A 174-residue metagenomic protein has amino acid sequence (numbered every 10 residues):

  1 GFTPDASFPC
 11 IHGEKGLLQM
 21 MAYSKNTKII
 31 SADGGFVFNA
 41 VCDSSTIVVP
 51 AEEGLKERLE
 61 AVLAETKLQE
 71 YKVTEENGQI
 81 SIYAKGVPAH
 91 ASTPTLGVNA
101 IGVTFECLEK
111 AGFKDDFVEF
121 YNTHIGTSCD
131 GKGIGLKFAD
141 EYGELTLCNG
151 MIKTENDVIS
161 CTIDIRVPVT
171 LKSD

Functional and structural regions predicted by a protein language model:
G1-P168: Midchain, well-structured core segments that form catalytic/ion-binding scaffolds
L171-D174: Redox- and metal-dependent alpha/beta enzyme cores, enriched for Fe-S-associated oxidoreductases and cofactor-handling
